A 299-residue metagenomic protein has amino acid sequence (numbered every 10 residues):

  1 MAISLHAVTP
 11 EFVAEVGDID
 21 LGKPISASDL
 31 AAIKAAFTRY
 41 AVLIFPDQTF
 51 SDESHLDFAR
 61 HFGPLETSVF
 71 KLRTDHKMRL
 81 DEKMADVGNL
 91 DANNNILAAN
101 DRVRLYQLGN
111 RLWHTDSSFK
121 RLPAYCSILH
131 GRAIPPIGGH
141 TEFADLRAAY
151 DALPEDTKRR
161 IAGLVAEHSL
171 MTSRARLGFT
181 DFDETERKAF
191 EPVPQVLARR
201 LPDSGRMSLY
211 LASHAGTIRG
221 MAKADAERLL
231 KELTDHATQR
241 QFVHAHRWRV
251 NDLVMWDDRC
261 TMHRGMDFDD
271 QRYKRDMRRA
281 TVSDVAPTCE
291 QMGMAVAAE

Functional and structural regions predicted by a protein language model:
I3-M255, R259-E299: Fe(II)/2-oxoglutarate oxygenase catalytic core
